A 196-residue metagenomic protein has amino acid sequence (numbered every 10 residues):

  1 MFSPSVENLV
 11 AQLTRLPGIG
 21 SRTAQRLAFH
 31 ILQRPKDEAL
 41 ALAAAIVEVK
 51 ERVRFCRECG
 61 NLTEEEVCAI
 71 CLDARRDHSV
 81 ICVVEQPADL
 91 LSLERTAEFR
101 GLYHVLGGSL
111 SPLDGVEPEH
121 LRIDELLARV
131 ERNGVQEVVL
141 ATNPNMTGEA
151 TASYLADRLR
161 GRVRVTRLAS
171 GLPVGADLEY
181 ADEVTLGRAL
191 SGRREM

Functional and structural regions predicted by a protein language model:
M1-V6, A11, R15, Q25-L90: Cys/His-rich Zn2+-binding cysteine-cluster or related metal-binding knuckle/ribbon modules and their
F2, L127-M196: Long C-terminal interaction/binding lobes of large macromolecular proteins
T14, L32, V47, G60 (+9 more regions): Signal for well-folded cores of large energy- and translation-related assemblies
P17, K36, V49, N61 (+3 more regions): Conserved phosphate/pyrophosphate-binding and hydrolysis machinery centered on Walker-type P-loop NTPases, extending
A24, L72-T142: Extended interfacial segments that mediate partner engagement and assembly in macromolecular machines
R26-L27, D37, A41, R54 (+9 more regions): Residue-level signal for pocket-adjacent positions within structured domains
C68, L93, E149-A152: Short glycine-/acidic-enriched loop or helix-start segments at secondary-structure transitions that form or flank
